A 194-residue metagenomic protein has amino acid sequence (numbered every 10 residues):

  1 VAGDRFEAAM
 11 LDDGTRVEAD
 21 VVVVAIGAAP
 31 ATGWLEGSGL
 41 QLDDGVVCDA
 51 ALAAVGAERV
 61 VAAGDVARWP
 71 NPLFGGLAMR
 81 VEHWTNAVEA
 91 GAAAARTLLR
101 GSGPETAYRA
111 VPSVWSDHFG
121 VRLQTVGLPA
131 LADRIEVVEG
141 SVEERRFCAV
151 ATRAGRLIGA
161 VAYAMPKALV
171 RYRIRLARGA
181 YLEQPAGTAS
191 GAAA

Functional and structural regions predicted by a protein language model:
V1-R5, V142: Short, ordered beta-strand-loop transition motifs
A2, D13, G56, R100 (+1 more regions): Short acidic-glycine loop/turn motifs at beta-strand connectors
R5-A93: FAD-site-proximal beta/loop scaffold in flavoenzymes
D13-Q41, F119-A194: C-terminal catalytic lobe of FAD-dependent flavoproteins
G27-A28, G56-A63, A95-S102, Q184-A189 (+1 more regions): Low-complexity, flexible helical/coil segments
V66-P166: Mid-to-C-terminal Rossmann-like scaffold of FAD/NAD(P)H-dependent oxidoreductases
